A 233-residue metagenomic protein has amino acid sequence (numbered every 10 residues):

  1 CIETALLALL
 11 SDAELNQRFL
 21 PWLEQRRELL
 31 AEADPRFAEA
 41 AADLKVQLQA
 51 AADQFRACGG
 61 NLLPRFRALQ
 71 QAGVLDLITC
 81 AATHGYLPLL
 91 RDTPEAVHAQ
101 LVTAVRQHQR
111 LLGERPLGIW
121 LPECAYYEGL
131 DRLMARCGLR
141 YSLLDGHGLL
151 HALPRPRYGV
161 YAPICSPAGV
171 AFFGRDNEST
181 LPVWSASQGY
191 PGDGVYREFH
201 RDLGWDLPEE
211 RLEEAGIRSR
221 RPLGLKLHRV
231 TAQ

Functional and structural regions predicted by a protein language model:
C1-T4, A81-T83, G118-Y127: Short, solvent-exposed turn/loop segments enriched in Gly/Ser/Thr/Pro and often Arg
L6-R27, Y190-G194: Aromatic- and acidic-residue-enriched segments that line the glycan-binding/catalytic groove of carbohydrate-active
E24-R91, L153-Q233: Active-site cores of enzymes that catalyze phosphoryl transfer or operate on phosphate-rich substrates
L63-R67, H98-V105, D131: Generic structural signal for well-ordered alpha-helices, preferentially at hydrophobic/aromatic core positions
P94-L121, Q233: CE4/NodB-like, metal-dependent polysaccharide N-deacetylase domain that modifies extracellular/periplasmic N-acetylated
R110, A125, L130-R140, R155-R157 (+1 more regions): Hydrophobic, small-residue-rich alpha-helical packing segments that form membrane-like cores
W120-C124, L144-G146, F173-R175: Short His-Asn-centered micro-motif
R140-A152: His/Asp/Glu-enriched short active-site or ligand-binding loop at hydrolase and phosphoryl-transfer sites
